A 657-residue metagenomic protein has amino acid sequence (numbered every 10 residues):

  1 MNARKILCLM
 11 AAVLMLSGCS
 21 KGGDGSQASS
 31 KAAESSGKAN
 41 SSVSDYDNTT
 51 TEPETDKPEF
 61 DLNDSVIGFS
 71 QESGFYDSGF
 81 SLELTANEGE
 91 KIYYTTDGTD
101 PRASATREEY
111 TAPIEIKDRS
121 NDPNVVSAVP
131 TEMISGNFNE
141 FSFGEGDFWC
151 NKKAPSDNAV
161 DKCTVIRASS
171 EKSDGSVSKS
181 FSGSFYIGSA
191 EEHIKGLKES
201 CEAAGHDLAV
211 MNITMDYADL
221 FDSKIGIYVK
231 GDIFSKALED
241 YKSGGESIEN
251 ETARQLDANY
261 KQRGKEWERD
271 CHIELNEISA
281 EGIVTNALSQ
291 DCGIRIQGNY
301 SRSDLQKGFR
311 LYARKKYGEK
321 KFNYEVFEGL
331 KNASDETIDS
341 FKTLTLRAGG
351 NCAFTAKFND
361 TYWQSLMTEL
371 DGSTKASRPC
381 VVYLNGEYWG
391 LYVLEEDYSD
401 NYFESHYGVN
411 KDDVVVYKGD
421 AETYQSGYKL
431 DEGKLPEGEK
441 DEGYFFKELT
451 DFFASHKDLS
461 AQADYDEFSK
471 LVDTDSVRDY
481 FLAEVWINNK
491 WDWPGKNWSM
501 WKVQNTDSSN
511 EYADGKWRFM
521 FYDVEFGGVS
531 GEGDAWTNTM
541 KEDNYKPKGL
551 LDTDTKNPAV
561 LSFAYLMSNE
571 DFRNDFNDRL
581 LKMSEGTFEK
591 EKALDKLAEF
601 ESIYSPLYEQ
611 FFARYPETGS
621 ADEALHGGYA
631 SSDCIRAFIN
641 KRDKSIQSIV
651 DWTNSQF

Functional and structural regions predicted by a protein language model:
M1-L7: Bacterial N-terminal signal peptides that target proteins for export
L16-G18: C-terminal motif of bacterial Sec signal peptides marking the signal peptidase cleavage site
S20-G22: Bacterial signal peptide processing site
K31-A32, G37-K38, V43-Q262, E268-D270 (+3 more regions): Short, compositionally stereotyped local motifs that mark structural "simplifiers"
Y93, R102-S104, D219-I225, G282-I283 (+6 more regions): Short, solvent-exposed loop/turn elements at domain surfaces
V177-S182, K375, P494-K496: Extracellular and select intracellular beta-sandwich modules with Ser/Thr-enriched, small-residue motifs on
D207-M211, A218-D232, E249, K261-R263 (+7 more regions): Middle-to-C-terminal accessory/interaction subdomains
I213, G244-L430: Conserved ATP-binding subdomain of kinase catalytic cores across diverse folds
